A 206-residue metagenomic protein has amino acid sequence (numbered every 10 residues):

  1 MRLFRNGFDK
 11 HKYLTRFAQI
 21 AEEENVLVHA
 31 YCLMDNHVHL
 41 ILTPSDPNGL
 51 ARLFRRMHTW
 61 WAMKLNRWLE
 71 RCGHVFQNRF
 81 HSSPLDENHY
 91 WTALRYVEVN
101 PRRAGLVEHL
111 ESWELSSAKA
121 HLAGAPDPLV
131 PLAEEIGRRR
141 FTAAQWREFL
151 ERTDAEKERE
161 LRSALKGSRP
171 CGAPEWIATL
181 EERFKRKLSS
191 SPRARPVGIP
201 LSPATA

Functional and structural regions predicted by a protein language model:
M1-M34, T43-A206: Short Pro-Cys-Gly-centered "Cys-loop" motif that presents a nucleophilic cysteine in a tight turn
H37: Glycine/serine-rich anion-binding loops at beta->alpha junctions that coordinate negatively charged ligand groups
